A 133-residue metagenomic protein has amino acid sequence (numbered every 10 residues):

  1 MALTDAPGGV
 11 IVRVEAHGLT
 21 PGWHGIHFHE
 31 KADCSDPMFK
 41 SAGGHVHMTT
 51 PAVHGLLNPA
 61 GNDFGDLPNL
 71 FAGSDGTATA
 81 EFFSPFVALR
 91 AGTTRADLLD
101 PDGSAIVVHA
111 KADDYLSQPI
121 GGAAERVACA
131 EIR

Functional and structural regions predicted by a protein language model:
M1-R133: N-terminal leader/targeting pre-sequences
